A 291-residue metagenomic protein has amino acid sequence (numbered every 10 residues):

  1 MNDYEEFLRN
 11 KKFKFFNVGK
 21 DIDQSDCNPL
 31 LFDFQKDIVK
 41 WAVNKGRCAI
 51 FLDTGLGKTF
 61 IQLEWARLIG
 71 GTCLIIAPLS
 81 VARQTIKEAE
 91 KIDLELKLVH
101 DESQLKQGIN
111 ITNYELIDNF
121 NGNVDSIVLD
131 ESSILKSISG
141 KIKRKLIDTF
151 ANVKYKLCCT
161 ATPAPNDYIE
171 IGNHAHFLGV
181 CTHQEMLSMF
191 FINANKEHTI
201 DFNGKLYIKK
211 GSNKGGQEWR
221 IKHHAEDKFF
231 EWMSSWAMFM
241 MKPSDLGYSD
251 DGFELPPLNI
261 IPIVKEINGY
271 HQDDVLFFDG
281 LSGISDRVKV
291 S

Functional and structural regions predicted by a protein language model:
L8-F51: Conserved pre-motif I regulatory segment
K45-W65, T160: Walker A/P-loop
G55, E115-D118, S132-K136, P163: Catalytic acidic motif of RecA-like/P-loop NTPases
T59-I92, P165-I171: Conserved Walker A/P-loop ATP-binding site and its immediately adjacent core in helicase/helicase-like ATPase domains
T72, S126, K143-D245: Conserved P-loop NTPase motor "coupling/switch" region that bridges the ATPase
D93-D118: Inter-Walker segment of RecA-like/P-loop motor cores
F120-G122, S132-L146, D167-Y168: Conserved ATPase-coupling elements of RecA-like P-loop NTPase cores
M241-S291: Conserved helicase/translocase motor-coupling segment
